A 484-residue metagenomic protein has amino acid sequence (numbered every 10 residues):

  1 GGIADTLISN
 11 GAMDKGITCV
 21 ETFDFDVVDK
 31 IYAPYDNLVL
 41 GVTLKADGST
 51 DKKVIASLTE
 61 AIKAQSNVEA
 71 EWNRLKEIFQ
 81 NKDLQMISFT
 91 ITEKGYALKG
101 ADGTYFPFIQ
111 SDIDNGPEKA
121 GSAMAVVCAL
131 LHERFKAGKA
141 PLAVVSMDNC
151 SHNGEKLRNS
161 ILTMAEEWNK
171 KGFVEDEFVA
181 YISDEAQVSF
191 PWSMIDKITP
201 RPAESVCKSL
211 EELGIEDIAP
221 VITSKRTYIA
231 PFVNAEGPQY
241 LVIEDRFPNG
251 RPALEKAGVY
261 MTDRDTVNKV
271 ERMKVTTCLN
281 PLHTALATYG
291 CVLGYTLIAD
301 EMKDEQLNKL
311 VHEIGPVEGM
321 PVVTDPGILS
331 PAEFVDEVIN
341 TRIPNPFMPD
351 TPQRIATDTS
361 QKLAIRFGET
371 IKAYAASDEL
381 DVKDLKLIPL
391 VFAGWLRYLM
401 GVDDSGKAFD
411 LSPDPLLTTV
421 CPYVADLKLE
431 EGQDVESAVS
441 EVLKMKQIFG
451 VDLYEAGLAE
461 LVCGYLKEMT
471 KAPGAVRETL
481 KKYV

Functional and structural regions predicted by a protein language model:
G2-V484: Substrate/ligand-engaging "lid" and interaction regions
